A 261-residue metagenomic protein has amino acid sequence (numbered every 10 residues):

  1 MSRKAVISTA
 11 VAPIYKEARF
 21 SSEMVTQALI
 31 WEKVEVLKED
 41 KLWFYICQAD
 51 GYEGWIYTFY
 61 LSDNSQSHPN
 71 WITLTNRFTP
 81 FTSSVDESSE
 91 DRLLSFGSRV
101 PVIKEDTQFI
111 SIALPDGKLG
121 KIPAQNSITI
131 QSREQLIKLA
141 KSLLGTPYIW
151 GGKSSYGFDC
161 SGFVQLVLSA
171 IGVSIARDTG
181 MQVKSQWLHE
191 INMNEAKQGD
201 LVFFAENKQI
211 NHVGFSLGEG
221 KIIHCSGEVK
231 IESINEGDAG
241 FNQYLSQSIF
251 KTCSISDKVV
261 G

Functional and structural regions predicted by a protein language model:
M1-K4, R19, T26, E32-K41 (+3 more regions): Boundary regions of SH3-family modules and the immediately adjacent low-complexity/disordered segments in eukaryotic
T9-R19, L74-D86, T179-W187: Short, structured beta-strand/loop micro-motifs enriched in basic residues and often containing a Trp
M24, S89-E90, W187, N192: Short, conserved secondary-structure segments in the cores of folded domains
D63, H189-E190, L217-G261: Aromatic- and glycine-rich peptidoglycan recognition patches
P147, G152-K153, A205-H212, C225-I231: Active-site loop architecture of trypsin-fold serine endopeptidases
Y148-A196: Catalytic cysteine-centered active-site loop
E195-F204: A structural-propensity feature for long, helix-poor, extended segments
